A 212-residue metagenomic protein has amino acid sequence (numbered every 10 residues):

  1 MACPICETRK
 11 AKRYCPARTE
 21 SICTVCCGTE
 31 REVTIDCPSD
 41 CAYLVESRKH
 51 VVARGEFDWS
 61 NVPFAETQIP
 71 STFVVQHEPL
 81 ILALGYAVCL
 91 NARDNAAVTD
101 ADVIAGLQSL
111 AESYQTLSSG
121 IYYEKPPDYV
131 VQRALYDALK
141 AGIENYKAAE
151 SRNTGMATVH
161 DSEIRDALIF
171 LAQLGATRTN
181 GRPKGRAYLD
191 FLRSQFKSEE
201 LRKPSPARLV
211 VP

Functional and structural regions predicted by a protein language model:
M1-F57: N-terminal cysteine/histidine-rich coordination modules
I35-D36, D40-P212: Long, charged interaction segments in nuclear RNA/chromatin-associated proteins
